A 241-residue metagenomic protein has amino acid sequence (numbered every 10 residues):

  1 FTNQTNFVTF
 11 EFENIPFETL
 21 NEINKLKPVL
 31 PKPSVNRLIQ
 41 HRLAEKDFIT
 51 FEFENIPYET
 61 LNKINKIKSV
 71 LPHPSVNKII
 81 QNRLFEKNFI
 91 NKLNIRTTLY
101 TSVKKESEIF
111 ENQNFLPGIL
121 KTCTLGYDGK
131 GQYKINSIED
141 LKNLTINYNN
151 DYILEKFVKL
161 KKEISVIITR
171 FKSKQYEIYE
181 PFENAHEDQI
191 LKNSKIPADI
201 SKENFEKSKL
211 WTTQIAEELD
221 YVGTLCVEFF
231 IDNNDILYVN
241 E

Functional and structural regions predicted by a protein language model:
F1-E108, N114, L125-Y127: Conserved N-proximal alpha/beta basic substrate-recognition cap immediately N-terminal to, or forming the N-lobe
P16-L20, P57-L61, R83-K87, L141 (+4 more regions): A general structural signal for well-ordered alpha-helical segments in protein cores
L26, N88-N91, N114, G118 (+2 more regions): Short, hinge-like loop/turn segments at secondary-structure boundaries
L116, G223-L225, Y238: A generic structural signal for short beta-strands and their flanking turns/coil linkers
K121: Short, conserved phosphate/pyrophosphate- and ester-handling motifs at nucleotide-, phospho-/glycolipid
I135-N234: Internal nucleotide-binding/catalytic subdomain
D235-E241: A short beta-strand motif that forms the metal-chelation/ATP-contact edge of phosphoryl-transfer active sites
